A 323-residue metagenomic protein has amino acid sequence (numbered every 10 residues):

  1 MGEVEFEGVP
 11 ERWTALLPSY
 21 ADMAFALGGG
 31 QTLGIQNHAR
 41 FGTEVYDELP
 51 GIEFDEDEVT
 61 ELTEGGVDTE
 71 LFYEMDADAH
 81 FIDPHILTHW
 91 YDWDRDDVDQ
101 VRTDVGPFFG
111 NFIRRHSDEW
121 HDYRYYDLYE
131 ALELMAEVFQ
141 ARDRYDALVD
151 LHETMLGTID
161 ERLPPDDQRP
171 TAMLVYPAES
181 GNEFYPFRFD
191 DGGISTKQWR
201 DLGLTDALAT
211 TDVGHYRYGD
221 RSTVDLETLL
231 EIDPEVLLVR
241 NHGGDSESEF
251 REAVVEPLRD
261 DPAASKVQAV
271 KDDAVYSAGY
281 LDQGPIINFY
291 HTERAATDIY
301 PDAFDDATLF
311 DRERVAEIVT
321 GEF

Functional and structural regions predicted by a protein language model:
M1-F6: Short, low-complexity disordered leader/linker segments with a strong preference for bacterial N-terminal type II
R12-W93, D99-Q100, T210, E247: A short, structured surface patch at a secondary-structure boundary
T14-A15, L33-I35, A79-D83, F108-G110 (+4 more regions): Structural recognition of the beta-strand scaffold that forms the well-ordered cores of secreted hydrolase catalytic
P18-D22, H38-F41, H85-W90, R114-D118 (+3 more regions): Solvent-exposed loop/turn segments at secondary-structure junctions within structured extracellular/periplasmic domains
G28, V101-V105, L202-G203, K271: Short, structured coil segments at secondary-structure junctions
F54-V59, H215-V224, T228, N241-L309 (+1 more regions): Acidic/histidine-enriched, beta-strand-rich ligand/metal-binding domains
D97-N182, A274-F323: Extracytoplasmic substrate-binding proteins
Y185-D220: Alpha-helical, coiled-coil/dimerization segments enriched in small aliphatic residues
